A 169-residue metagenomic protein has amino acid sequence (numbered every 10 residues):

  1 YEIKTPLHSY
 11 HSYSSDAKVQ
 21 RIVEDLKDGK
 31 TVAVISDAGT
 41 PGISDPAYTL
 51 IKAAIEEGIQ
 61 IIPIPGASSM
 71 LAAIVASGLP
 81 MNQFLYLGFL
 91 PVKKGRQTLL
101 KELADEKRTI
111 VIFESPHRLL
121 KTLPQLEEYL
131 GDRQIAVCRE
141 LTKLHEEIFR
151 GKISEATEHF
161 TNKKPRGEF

Functional and structural regions predicted by a protein language model:
Y1-I62: Class I S-adenosyl-L-methionine
E2-K4, E24-L26, I51-A53, S77-N82 (+2 more regions): Short, hinge-like loop/turn segments at secondary-structure boundaries
K4-Y10, I61, M81-G88, D132-C138: Short hydrophobic/aromatic-enriched beta-strand-loop microsegments
S9-S15, A67, L87-V92, E140-T142: Short, acidic/turn-prone active-site loops that include or flank metal/cofactor- and phosphate-binding residues
Q20, D45, A73-V75, Q97-T98 (+2 more regions): Short, well-ordered secondary-structure micro-motifs
K27-T31, T109, F113-F169: A contiguous loop/helix-start segment that scaffolds small-molecule binding in enzyme catalytic cores
S36, P63-G66, I112, V137: General beta-strand structural signal in soluble alpha/beta enzymes
T49-E106: Class I SAM-dependent methyltransferase SAM-binding "motif I" and its flanking Rossmann-like core
